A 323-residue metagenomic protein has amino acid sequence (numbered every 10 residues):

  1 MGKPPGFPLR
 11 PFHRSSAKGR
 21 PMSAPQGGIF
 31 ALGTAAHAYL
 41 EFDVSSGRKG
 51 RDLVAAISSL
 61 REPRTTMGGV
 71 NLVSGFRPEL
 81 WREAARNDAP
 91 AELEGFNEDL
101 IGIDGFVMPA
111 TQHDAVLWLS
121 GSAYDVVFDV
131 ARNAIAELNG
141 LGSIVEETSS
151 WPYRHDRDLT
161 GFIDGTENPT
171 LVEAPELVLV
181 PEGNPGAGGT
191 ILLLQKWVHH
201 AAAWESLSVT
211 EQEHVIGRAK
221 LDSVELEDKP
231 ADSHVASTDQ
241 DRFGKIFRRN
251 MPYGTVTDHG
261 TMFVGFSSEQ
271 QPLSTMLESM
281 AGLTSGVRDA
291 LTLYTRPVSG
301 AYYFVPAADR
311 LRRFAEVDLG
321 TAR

Functional and structural regions predicted by a protein language model:
M1-G2, R14: Short terminal hydrophobic/aromatic SLiMs and anchors at protein ends
G2-K3, F7-L9: N-terminal amphipathic/hydrophobic targeting modules at extreme N-termini, encompassing cleavable Sec/SRP-type signal
R10-P21: Short, Lys/Arg-enriched N-terminal segments with co-localized hydrophobic residues within the first ~10-30 amino acids
G19-R323: Long, histidine/aromatic-enriched segments associated with O2/redox biology
